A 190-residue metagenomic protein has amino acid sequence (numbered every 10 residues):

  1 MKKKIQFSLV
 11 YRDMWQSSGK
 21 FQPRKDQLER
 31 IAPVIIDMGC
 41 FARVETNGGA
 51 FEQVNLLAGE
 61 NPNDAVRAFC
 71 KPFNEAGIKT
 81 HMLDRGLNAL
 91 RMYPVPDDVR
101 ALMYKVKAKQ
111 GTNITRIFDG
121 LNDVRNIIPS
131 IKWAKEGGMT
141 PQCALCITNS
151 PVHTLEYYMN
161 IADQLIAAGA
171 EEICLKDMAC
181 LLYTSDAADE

Functional and structural regions predicted by a protein language model:
K2-K20, A76-L90, G137-N149: N-terminal small/glycine-rich loop or linker at the start of catalytic domains across soluble metabolic enzymes
M14, I117, I173: Conserved, mostly hydrophobic/aromatic
S17, C40-F41, N55, P62: Metallocofactor- and cofactor-centric catalytic cores in central/energy metabolism, strongly enriched
R30-N47, K109-T112: Catalytic domains of carbohydrate-active enzymes, especially glycoside hydrolases
V34-I35, F69, K107, S130 (+2 more regions): Generic structural signal for hydrophobic
G39-C40, A101-N113, N160-L175: Structural recognition of alpha->loop->beta junctions
G48-P129, C146-Y158: Active-site beta->alpha loop and helix N-cap motifs at the rims of alpha/beta catalytic domains
Y183-E190: Conserved small/polar residues in nucleotide/adenosyl-binding loops
